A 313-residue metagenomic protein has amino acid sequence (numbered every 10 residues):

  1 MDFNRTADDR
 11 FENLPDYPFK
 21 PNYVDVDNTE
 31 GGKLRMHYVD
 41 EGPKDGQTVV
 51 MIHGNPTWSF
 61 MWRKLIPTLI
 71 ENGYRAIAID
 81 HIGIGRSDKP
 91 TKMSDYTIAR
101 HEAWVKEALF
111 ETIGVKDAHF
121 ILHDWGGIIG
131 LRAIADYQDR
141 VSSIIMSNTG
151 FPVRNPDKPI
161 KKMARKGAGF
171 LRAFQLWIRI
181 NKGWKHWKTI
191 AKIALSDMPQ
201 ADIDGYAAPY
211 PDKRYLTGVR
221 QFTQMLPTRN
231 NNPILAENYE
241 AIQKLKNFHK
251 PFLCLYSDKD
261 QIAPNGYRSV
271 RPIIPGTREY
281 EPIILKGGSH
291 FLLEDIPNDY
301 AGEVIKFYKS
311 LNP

Functional and structural regions predicted by a protein language model:
M1-P21, N28, M36-E41, T48 (+6 more regions): Flexible "cap/lid" subdomain of the alpha/beta-hydrolase fold that forms the substrate-access gate
G46-H53: Short beta-strand element of the alpha/beta-hydrolase
G54-T57, D124: Active-site glycine-rich loops that stabilize anionic/oxyanionic intermediates across multiple enzyme folds
M61-I77: Short amphipathic alpha-helix adjacent to the substrate-entry channel of hydrolases
G288-P297, A301: Catalytic histidine-centered segment of alpha/beta-hydrolase-like enzymes
A301-I305, K309: C-terminal alpha-helical cap of glycosyltransferases
